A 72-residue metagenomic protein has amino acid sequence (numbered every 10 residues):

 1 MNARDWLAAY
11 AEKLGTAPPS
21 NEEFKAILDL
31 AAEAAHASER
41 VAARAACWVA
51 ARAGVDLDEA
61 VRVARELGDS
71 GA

Functional and structural regions predicted by a protein language model:
M1-A72: Feature captures hydrophobic
